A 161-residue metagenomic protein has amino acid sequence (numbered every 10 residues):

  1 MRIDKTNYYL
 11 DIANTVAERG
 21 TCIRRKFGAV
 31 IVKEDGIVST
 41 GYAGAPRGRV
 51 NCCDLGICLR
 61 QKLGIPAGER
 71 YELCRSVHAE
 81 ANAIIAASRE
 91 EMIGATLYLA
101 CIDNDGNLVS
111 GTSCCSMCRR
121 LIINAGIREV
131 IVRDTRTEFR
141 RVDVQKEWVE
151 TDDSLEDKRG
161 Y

Functional and structural regions predicted by a protein language model:
M1-F27: Short, basic/aromatic recognition patches
M1-I3, T15, V32-K33, A67-E69: General secondary-structure propensity
I3-D4, S39-Y161: Zn2+-dependent cytidine deaminase-like catalytic core
K26-G41: Short beta-strand scaffold segments in enzyme catalytic cores
